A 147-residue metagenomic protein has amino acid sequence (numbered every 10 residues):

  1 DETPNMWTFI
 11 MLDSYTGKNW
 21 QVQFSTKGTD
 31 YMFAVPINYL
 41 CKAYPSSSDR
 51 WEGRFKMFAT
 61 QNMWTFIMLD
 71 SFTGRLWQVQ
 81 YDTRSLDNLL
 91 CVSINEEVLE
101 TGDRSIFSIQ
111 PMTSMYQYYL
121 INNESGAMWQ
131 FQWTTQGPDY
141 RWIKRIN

Functional and structural regions predicted by a protein language model:
D1-N5, M11, T26-T29: Ordered, small/hydrophobic-rich secondary-structure cores
D1-T3, S46-T60, L99-T113: Beta-propeller blade-edge signature
W7-S14, W64-F72, Q117-N123: Short beta-strand motif characteristic of blades in beta-propeller domains
Y15-N19, T26-G28, T73-L76, A127: Primarily extracytoplasmic ectodomains and periplasmic/lumenal surface modules that are beta-strand-rich
W20, K42, M57-T60, T65: A general "mature secreted/periplasmic domain" signal
V22-Q23, V79-Q80, F131-Q132: Tandem-repeat architecture and repeat-register "anchor" residues
T26-W51, D82-D103, T134-N147: Trp- and S/T/G-rich repeat-edge/linker motifs of beta-rich repeat architectures
S125-T135: Short, exposed beta-strand-loop hairpins at the edges of beta-sheets in extracellular/periplasmic proteins
